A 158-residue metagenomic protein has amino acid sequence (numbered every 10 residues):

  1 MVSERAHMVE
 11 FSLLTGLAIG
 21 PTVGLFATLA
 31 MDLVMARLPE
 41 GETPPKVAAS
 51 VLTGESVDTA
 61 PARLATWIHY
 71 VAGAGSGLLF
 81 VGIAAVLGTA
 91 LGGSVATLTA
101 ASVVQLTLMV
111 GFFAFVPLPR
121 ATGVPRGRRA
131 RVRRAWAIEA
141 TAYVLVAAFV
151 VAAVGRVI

Functional and structural regions predicted by a protein language model:
M1-I158: Juxtamembrane/disordered regions of integral membrane proteins
